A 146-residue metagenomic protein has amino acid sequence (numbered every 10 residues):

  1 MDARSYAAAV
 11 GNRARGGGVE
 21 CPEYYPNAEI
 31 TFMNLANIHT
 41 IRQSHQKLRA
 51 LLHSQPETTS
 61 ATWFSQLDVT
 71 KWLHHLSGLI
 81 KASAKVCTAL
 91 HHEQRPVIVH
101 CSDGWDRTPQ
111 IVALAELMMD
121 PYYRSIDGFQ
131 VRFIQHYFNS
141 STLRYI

Functional and structural regions predicted by a protein language model:
M1-H92, Y122-R132: Cysteine-based protein phosphatase catalytic domain of the PTP/DSP
L90, R95-E116: A phosphate-binding catalytic loop at a beta-strand-loop-alpha-helix junction that coordinates phosphoryl groups
I111-Y145: Catalytic or ion-translocation cores adjacent to nucleophile or general acid/base/metal-coordination motifs in diverse
